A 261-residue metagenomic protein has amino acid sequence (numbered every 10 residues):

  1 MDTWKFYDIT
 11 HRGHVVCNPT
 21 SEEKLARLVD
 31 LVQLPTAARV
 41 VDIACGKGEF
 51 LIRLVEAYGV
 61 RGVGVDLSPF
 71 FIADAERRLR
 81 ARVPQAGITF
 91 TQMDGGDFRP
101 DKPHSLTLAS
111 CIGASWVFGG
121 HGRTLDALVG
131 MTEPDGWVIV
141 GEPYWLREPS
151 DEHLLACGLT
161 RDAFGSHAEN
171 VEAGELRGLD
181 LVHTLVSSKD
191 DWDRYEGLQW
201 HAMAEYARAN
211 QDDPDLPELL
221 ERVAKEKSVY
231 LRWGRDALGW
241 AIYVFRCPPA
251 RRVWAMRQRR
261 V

Functional and structural regions predicted by a protein language model:
N18-T36: Conserved alpha-helix/loop element of class I SAM-dependent methyltransferases that forms part of the SAM/SAH-binding
A37-G46: Conserved class I S-adenosyl-L-methionine
E49-D97: Class I SAM-dependent methyltransferase SAM/SAH-binding core
P100-A109: A short acidic, Gly/Pro-enriched loop at the edge of an enzyme's catalytic core that lines a small-molecule cofactor
G122-W137: A short glycine-rich, Lys/Arg-flanked "PGG" loop and its adjoining helix->strand segment in the class I
V140-R161: Short, glycine-/aromatic-enriched active-site segment of Class I SAM-dependent methyltransferases
A163-G178: Short alpha-helix
L185-V261: Conserved Class I S-adenosyl-L-methionine
